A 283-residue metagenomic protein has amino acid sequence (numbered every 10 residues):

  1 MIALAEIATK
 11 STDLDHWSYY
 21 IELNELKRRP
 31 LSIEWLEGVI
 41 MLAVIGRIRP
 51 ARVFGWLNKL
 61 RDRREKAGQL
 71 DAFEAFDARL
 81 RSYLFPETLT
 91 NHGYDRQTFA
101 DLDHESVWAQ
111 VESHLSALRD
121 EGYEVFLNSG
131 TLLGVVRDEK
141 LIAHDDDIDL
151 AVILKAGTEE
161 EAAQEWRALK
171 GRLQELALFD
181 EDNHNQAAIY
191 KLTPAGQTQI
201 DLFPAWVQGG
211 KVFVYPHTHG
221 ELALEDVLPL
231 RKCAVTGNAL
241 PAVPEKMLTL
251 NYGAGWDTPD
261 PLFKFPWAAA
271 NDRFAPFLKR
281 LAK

Functional and structural regions predicted by a protein language model:
M1-E22: Non-catalytic protein-protein interaction scaffold segments in large eukaryotic complex-forming proteins
E22-L127: Helical scaffold of the NTase/Pol beta-like nucleotidyltransferase catalytic core
R96, D103, Q110-E112, L118-R119 (+3 more regions): Conserved catalytic core of two-metal-ion nucleotidyltransferases
L115-D146, K155: Active-site nucleotide-donor binding segment shared across nucleotidyl transfer reactions
A151-I153: Short hydrophobic/aromatic beta-strand micro-patches that form the beta-sheet surface supporting nucleotide- or nucleic
G157-Q164: Short, flexible/disordered intra-domain loops and linkers
N251-W256: Acidic, metal-coordinating catalytic segment for phosphate/diphosphate chemistry, firing primarily on the Nudix
